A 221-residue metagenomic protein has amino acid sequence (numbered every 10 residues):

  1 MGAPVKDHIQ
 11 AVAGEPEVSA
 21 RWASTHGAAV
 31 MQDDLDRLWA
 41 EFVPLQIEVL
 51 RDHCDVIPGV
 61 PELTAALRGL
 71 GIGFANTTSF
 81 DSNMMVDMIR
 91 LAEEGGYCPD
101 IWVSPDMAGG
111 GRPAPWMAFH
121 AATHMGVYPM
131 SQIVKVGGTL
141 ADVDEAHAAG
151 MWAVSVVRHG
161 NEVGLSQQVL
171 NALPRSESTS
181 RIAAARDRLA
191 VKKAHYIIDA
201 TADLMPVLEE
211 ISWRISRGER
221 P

Functional and structural regions predicted by a protein language model:
M1-P61, A65-L70, N83-V86: N-terminal helical cap/lid subdomain that shapes the substrate entry/recognition surface in HAD-like hydrolases
P61-G69, D81-P221: Asp-based, Mg2+/Mn2+-dependent phosphohydrolase catalytic module
T77-S79: Structural motif
